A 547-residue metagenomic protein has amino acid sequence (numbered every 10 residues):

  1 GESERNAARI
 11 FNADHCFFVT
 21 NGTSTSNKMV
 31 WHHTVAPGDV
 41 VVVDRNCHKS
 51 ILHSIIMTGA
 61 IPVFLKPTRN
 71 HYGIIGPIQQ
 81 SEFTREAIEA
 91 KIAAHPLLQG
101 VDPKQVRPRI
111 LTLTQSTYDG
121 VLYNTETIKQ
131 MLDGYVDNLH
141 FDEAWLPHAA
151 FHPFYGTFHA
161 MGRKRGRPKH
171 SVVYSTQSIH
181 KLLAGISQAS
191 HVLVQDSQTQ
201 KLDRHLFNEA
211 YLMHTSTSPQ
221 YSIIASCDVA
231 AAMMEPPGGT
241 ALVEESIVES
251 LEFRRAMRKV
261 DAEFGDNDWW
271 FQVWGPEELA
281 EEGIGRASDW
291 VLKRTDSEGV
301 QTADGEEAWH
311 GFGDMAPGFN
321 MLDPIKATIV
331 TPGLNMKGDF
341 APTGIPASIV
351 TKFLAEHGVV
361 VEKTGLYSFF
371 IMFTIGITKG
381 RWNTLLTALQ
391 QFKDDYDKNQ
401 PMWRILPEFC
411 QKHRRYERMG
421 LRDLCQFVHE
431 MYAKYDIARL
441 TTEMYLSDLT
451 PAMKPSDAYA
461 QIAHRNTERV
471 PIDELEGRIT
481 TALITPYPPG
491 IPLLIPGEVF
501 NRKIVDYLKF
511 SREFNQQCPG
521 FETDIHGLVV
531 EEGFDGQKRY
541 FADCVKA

Functional and structural regions predicted by a protein language model:
G1, R5-R9, A87, P237-A547: Non-catalytic terminal extensions of PLP-dependent enzymes
I10, N21, S26-A36, V42-D261: Conserved PLP-enzyme active-site core in the AAT-like
A13-D14, P37-G38, M321-P324: A short, charged/proline- and glycine-enriched loop that marks the coil->beta-strand transition at the N-terminal
D14-V19, V360-T364: Short, well-structured beta-strand/strand-turn elements
H15-F18, K91, M453-D457: Short acidic/polar alpha-helix capping motifs at helix-coil junctions
F17-V19, L111-T114, F369-T374: Short glycine-rich or small-residue beta-strand-to-loop segments that form or flank ligand, phosphate, metal/Fe-S
